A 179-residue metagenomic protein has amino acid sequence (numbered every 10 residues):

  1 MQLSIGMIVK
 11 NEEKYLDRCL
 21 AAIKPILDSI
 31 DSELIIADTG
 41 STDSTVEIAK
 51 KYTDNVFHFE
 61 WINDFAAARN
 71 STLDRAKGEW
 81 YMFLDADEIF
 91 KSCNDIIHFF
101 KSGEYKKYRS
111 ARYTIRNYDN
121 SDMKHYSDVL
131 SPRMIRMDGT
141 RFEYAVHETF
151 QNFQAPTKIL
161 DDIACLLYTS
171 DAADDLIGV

Functional and structural regions predicted by a protein language model:
Q2-S4, E33: Cell-envelope/extracellular polymer assembly enzymes that use nucleotide-activated donors
E12-I26: Short, well-formed alpha-helical segments that are part of the catalytic scaffolds of diverse glycosyltransferases
D17, D43-K51, C93: Acidic helix N-cap motif at the loop->helix transition within catalytic regions of sugar-transfer enzymes
A22, D38-E47, W61, D85: A conserved acidic beta->alpha catalytic loop
E47-S71, R75: Conserved donor nucleotide-binding strand/loop of the catalytic core
Y81: Short aromatic/hydrophobic "clamp" motif used to bind/position activated sugar donors
I89-Y126: Conserved donor NDP-sugar-binding/catalytic core segment of glycosyltransferases
Y168-V179: Single conserved hydrophobic/aromatic residue that forms the stacking wall/gate of nucleotide- or nucleobase-binding
